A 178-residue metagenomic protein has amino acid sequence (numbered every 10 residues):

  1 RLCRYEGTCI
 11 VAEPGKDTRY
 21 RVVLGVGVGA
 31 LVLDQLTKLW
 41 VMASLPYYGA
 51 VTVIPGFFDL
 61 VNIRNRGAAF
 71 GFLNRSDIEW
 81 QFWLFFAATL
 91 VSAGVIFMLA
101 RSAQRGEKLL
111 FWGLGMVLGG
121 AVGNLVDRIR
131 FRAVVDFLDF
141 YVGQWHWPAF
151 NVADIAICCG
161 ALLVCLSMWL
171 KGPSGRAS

Functional and structural regions predicted by a protein language model:
R1-S178: Alpha-helical transmembrane bundles and membrane-interface segments of multipass inner-membrane proteins
